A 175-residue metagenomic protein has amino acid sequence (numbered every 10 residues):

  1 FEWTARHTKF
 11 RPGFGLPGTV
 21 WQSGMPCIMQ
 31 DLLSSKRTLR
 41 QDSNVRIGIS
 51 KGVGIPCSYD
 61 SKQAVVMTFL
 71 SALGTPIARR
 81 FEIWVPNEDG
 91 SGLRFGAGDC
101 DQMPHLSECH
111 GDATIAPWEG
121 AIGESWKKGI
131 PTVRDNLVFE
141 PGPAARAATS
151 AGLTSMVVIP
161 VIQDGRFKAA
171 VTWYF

Functional and structural regions predicted by a protein language model:
F1-K36, S91-F95, M103-F139: Regulatory sensory and allosteric helical modules in signal-transduction proteins and certain transcription factors
T8-R11, S34-S35, S43-I49, T114-A116 (+1 more regions): Short loop/turn motifs at secondary-structure junctions and domain boundaries
V20, G24, L73, G129 (+3 more regions): Interdomain signal-transducing alpha-helices
Q41, G54, V66, R80 (+3 more regions): Short hydrophobic/aromatic beta-strand element in the GNAT-like acyltransferase core that lines or flanks the acyl-donor
S50-S58, T154-I162: A short, aliphatic-rich beta-strand micro-motif
C57-Q63, G90, I162-F167: Flexible loop/coil segments at beta-strand boundaries within sensory signal-transduction domains
A64-G74, A170-F175: Short beta-strand-to-loop transition segments that serve as allosteric relay/switch motifs in sensory/regulatory domains
F81-G96: Short hydrophobic alpha-helical segments used for membrane anchoring or interfacial signaling
